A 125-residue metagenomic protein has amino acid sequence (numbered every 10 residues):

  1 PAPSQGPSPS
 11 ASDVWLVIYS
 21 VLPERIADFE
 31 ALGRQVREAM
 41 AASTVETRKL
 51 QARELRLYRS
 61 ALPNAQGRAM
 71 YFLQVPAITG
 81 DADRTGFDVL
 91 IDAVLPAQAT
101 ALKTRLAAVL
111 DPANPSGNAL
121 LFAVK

Functional and structural regions predicted by a protein language model:
P1-G6, S60-K125: Intrinsically disordered, low-complexity terminal tails and linkers in eukaryotic proteins, enriched in charged/polar
A2-S12, A41-M70: Short, glycine- and small/hydrophobic-rich beta-strand elements in well-ordered beta-sheets
S10-P23: Acidic/histidine-rich, surface-exposed loop or edge segments in extracytoplasmic proteins
L22-I26, I78-G80: A short, structured loop/turn motif at beta-sheet edges
I26-L50: Short amphipathic alpha-helical segments
